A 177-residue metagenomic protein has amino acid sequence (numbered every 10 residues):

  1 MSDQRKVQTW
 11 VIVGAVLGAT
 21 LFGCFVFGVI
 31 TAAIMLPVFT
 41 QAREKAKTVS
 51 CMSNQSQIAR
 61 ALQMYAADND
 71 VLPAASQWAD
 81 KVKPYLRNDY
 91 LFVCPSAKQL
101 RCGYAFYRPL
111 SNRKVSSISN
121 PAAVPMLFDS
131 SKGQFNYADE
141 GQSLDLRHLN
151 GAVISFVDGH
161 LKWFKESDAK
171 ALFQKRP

Functional and structural regions predicted by a protein language model:
M1-V7: Juxtamembrane low-complexity tails/linkers enriched in Ser/Thr-Pro and polybasic
Q8, L127-P177: C-terminal accessory segments of extracellular proteins
Q8-I34: Membrane-embedded alpha-helical segments of small multi-pass membrane proteins
V26-L91, L161-Q174: Conserved hydrophobic/amphipathic alpha-helical signal-anchor segments
C51-N54, W78, Y90, L100 (+3 more regions): Residues that flank catalytic or metal-binding motifs in active/ligand-binding sites
A61, D68, C94-A97, F128-S130: Active-site-proximal beta-strand/loop segments in catalytic clefts of secreted hydrolases
P84-N88, S111-P121, D145-H148, S155: Extracellular/periplasmic catalytic domains that process cell-envelope and extracellular macromolecules
R87-F106: Solvent-exposed helix-loop boundary motif
